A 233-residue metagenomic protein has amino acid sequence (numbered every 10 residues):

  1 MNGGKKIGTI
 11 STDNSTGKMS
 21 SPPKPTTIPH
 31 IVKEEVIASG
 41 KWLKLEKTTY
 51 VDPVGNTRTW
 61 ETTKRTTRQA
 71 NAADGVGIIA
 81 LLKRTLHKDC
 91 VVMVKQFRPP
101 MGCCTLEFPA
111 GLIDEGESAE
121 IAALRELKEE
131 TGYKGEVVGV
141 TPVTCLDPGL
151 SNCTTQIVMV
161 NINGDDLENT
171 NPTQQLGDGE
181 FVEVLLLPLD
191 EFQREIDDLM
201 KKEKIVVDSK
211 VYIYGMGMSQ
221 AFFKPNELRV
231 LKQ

Functional and structural regions predicted by a protein language model:
G4-P25, P29, C103-C104, E115 (+4 more regions): Nudix hydrolase/Nudix homology domain
I10, R68-L82, L86-R125, P142-C145 (+2 more regions): Conserved Nudix-box catalytic region and its N-terminal flanking loop in Nudix hydrolases and closely related
P29-I37: Short amphipathic beta-strand and strand-loop transition segments with alternating hydrophobic
H30-I31, N56-T62, L86-K95: Short, well-ordered strand-loop elements centered on a beta-strand within folded domains, enriched for acidic residues
I37-I79: Acidic, metal-coordinating catalytic segment for phosphate/diphosphate chemistry, firing primarily on the Nudix
K44, L81, Q96-P100, T105-E107 (+5 more regions): Active-site segment of metal-dependent pyrophosphate-handling enzymes, primarily the Nudix hydrolase catalytic core
T49, T63, I79, P109 (+2 more regions): Residues in well-ordered beta-strands of folded domains
